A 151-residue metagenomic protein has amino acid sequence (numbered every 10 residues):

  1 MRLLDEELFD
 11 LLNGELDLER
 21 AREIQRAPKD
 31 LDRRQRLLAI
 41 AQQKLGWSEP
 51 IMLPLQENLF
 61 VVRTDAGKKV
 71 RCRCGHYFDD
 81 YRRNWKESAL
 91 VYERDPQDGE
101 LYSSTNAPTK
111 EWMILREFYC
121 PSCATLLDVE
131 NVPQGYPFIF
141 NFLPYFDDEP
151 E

Functional and structural regions predicted by a protein language model:
M1-L115, Y119-E151: N-terminal pre-domain and mature-chain start segments
